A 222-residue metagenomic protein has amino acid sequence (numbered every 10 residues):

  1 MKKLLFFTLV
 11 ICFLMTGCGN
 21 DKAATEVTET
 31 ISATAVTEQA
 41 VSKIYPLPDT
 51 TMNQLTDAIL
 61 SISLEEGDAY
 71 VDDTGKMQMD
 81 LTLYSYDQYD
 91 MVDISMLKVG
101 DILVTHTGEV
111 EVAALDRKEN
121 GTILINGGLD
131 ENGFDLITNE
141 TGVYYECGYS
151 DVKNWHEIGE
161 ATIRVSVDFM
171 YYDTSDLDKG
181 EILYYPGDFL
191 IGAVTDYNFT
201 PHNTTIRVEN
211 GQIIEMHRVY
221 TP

Functional and structural regions predicted by a protein language model:
M1-L4: Positively charged n-region of N-terminal signal peptides that target proteins for export
V10-I11: Short, linear, compositionally biased motifs with a strong N-terminal bias
L14-G17: C-terminal motif of bacterial Sec signal peptides marking the signal peptidase cleavage site
G19-D21: Bacterial signal peptide processing site
I31-P222: Solvent-exposed hydroxyl-ligand-binding patches built from regularly spaced Ser/Thr and small hydrophobics
